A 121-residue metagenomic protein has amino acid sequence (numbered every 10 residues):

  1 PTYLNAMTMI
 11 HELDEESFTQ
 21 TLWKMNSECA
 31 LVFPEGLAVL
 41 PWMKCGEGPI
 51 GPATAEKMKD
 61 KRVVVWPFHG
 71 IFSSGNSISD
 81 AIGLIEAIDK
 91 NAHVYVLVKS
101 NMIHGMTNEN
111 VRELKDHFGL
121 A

Functional and structural regions predicted by a protein language model:
P1-A121: Glycine-rich flexible loops
